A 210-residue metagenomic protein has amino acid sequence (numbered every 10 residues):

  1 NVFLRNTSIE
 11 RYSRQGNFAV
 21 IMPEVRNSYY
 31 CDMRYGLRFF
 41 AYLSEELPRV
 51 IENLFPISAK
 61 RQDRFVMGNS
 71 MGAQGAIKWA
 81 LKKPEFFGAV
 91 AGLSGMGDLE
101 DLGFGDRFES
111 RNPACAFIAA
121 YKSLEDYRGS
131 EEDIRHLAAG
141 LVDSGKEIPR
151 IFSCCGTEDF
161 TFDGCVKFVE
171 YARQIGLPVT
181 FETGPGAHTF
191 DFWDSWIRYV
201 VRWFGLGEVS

Functional and structural regions predicted by a protein language model:
N1-S210: Non-catalytic cap/lid and distal C-terminal segments of serine-dependent acyl enzymes
